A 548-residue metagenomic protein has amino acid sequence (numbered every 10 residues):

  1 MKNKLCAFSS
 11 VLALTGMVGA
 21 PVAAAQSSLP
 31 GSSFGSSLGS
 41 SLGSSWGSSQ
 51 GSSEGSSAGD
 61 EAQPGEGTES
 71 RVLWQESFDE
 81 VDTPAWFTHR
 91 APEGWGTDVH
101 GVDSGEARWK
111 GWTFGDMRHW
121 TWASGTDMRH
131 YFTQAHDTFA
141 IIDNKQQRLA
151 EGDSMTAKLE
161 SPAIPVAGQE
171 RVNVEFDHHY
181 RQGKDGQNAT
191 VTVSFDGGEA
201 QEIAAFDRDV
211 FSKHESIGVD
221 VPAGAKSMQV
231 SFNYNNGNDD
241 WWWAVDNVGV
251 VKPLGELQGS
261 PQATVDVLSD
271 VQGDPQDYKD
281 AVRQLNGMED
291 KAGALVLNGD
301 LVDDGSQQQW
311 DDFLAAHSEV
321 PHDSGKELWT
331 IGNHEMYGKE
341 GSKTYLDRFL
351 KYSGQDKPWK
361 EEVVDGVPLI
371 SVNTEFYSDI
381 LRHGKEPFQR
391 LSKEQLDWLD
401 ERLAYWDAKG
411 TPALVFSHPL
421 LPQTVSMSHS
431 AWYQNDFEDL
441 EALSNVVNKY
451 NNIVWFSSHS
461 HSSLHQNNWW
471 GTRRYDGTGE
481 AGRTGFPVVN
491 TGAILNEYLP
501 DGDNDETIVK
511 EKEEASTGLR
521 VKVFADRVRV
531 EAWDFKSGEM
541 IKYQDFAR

Functional and structural regions predicted by a protein language model:
W74-Q146: Extracellular glycan-recognition surfaces and repeat-rich motifs
L149-A167, H214-S216: Short beta-strands within extracellular/lumenal beta-sheet-rich domains
G152-M155, N235-V251: Extracellular carbohydrate recognition
A167-E170, H179-Q187, N238-D240: Extended, low-complexity, turn-rich repeat/linker tracts enriched in Gly/Pro/Ser/Thr and Asp/Glu that occur
A200-G224: Extracellular carbohydrate recognition and processing domains and analogous Trp-centered ligand-binding platforms
K252-D312: N-terminal active-site segment of His-dependent metallophosphoesterases
Q258-S260, T507-R548: A short C-terminal boundary segment appended to hydrolase-like catalytic domains
Q307-T411, E438-K449, S462-F524, V528: Extended active-site neighborhood of metal-dependent phosphoesterases/phosphodiesterases
